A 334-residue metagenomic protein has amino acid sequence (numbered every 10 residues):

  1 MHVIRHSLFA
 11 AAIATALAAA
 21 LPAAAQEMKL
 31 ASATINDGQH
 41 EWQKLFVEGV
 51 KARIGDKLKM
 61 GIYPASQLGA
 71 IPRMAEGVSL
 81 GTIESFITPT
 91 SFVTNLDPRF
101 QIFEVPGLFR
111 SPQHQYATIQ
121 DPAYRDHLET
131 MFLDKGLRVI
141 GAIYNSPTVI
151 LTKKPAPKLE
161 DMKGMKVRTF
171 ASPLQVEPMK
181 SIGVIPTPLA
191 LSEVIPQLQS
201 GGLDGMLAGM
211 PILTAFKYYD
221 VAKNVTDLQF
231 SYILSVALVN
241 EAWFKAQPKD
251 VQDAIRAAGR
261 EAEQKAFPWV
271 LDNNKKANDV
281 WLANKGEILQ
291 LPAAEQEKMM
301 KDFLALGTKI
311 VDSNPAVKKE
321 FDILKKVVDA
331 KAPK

Functional and structural regions predicted by a protein language model:
M1, A24-E27: Absolute protein N-terminus
M1-A11: Bacterial N-terminal signal peptides that target proteins for export
S7-F9, A16-A18, S32: Intrinsically disordered, low-complexity repeat segments enriched in small/polar residues
A11-A12, A23: Cleavable N-terminal signal peptides
L17-A25: Sec/Tat signal peptide C-region and signal peptidase I cleavage site
Q26-Q115, A123-K334: N-terminal secretory/targeting leader peptides
